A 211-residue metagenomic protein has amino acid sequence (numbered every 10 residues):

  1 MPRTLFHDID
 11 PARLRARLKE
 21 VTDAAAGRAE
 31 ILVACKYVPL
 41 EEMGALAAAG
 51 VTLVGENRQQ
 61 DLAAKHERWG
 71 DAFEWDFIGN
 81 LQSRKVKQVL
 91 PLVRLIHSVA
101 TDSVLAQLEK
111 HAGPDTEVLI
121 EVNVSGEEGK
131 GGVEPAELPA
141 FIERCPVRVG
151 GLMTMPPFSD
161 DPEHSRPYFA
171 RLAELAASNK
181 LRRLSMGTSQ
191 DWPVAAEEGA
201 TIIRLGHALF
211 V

Functional and structural regions predicted by a protein language model:
M1-Q190, A196-E198, F210: Conserved alpha/beta-domain cores
T201-I202: Divalent-metal-activated hydrolytic enzyme cores
